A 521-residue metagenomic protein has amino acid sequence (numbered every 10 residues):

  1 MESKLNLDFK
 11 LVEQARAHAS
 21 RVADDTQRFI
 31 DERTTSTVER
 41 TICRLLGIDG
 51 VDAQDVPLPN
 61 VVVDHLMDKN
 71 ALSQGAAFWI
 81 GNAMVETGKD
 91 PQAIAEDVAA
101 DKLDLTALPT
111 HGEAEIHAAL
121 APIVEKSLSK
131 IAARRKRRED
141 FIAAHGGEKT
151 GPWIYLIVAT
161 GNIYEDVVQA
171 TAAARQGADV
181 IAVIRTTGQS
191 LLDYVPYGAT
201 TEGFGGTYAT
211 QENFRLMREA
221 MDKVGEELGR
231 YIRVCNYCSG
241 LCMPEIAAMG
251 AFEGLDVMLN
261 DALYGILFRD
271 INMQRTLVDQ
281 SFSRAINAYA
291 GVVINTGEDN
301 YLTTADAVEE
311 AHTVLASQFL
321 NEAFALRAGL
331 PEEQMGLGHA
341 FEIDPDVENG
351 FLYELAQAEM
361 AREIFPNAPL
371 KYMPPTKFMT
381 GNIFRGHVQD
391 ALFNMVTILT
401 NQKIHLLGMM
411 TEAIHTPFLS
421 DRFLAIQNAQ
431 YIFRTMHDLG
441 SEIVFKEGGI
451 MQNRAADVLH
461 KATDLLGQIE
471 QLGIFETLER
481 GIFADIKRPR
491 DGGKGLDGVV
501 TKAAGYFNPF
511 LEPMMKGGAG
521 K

Functional and structural regions predicted by a protein language model:
M1-Y164, A172-G177, R185-N213, G240-I246 (+5 more regions): Long, compositionally biased, glycine/small-hydrophobic-enriched stretches that function as flexible linkers, tethers
V124-K136, H145-K403, M410-F418, R422-H437: Helix-rich catalytic cores of soluble enzyme domains
